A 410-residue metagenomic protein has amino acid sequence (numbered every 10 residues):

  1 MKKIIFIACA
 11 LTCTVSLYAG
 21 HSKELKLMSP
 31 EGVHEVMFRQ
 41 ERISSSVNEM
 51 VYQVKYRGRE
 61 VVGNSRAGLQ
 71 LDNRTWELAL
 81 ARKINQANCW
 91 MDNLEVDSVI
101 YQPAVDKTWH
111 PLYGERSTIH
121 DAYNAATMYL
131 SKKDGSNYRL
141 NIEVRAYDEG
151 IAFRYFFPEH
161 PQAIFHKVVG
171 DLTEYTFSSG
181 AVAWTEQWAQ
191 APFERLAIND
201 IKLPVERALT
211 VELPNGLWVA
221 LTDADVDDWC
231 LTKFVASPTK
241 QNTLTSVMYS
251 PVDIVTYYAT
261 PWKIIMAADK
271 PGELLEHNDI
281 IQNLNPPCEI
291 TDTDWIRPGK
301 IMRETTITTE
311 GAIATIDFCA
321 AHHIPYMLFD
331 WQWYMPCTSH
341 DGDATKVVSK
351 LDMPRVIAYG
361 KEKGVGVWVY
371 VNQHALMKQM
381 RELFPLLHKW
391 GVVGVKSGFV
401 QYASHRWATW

Functional and structural regions predicted by a protein language model:
M1-K23: Bacterial Sec-dependent N-terminal signal peptides
S22-L284: N-terminal accessory beta-strand-rich subdomains and adjacent acidic, glycine-rich linkers that precede catalytic cores
E41, Y147, H160, G180 (+4 more regions): An acidic- and aromatic-residue-enriched active-site/binding cleft used to recognize and process polar
Y155, C319, G398: Conserved, mostly hydrophobic/aromatic
L172, A208-T210, I316, I357 (+1 more regions): Short amphipathic alpha-helical segments and helix-helix/interface helices
V255-Y326: An acidic-aromatic substrate-binding cleft motif
W331-W410: Aromatic- and carboxylate-enriched substrate-binding clefts and catalytic-loop regions of carbohydrate-active enzymes
